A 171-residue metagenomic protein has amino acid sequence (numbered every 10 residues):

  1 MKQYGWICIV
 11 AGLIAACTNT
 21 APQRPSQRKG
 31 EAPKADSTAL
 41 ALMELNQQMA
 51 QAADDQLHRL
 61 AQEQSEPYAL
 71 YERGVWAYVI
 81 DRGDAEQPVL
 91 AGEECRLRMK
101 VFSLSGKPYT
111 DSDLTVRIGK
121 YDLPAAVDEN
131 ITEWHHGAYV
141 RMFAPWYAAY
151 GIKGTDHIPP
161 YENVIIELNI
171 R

Functional and structural regions predicted by a protein language model:
M1-T18: Sec-dependent bacterial lipoprotein signal peptides
C17-R171: Cross-family detector of peptidyl-prolyl cis-trans isomerase
